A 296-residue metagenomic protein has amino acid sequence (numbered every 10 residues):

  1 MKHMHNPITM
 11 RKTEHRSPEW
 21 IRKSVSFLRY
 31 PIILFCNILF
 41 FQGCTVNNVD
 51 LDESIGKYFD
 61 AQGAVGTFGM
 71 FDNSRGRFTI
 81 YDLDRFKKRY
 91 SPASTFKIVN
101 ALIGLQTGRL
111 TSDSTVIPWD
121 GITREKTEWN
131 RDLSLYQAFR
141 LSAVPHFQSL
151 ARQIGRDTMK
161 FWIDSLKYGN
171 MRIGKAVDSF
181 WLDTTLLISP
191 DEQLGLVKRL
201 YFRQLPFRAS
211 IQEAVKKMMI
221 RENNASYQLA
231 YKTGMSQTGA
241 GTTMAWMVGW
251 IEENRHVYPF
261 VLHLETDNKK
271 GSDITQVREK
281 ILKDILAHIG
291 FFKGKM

Functional and structural regions predicted by a protein language model:
P31-F40: Bacterial N-terminal signal peptides
C44-S91: Beta-lactamase-like hydrolase cores
V46-G56, Q62, R152-G155, Y201-Q228 (+1 more regions): Structured C-terminal helix/loop/strand segments within mature extracytoplasmic catalytic/sensor domains
L51, Q106-G121, F207-Q212: Short, well-structured active-site flanking segments
R89-D113, A138, F260: Active-site SXXK
D113-M159, L186-S189: Conserved catalytic neighborhood of penicillin-recognizing serine enzymes
S134, S149-K198, F202: Mid-domain, small-residue-enriched loop/turn segments at the edges of structured enzyme/sensor domains
